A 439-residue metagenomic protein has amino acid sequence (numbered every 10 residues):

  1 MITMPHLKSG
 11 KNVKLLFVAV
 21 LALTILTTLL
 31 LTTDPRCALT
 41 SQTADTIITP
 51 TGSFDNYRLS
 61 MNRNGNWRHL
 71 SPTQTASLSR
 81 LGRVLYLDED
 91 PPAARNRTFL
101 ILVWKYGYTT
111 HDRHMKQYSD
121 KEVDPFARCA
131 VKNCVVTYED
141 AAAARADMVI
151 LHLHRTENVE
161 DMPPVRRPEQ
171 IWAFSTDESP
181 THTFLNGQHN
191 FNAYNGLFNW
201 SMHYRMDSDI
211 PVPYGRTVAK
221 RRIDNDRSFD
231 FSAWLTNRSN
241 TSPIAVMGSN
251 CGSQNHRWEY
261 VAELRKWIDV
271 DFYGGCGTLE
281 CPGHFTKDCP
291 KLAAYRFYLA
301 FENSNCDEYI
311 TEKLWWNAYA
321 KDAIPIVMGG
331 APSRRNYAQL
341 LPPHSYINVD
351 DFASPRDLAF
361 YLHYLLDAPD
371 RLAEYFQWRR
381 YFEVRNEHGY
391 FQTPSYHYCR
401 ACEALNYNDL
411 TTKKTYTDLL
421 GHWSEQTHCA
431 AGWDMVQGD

Functional and structural regions predicted by a protein language model:
P5-I150, R155-F174, L185, H189-W315 (+1 more regions): Pol beta-like nucleotidyltransferase catalytic core
E178-T181: Catalytic toxin/effector domains delivered as secreted proteins or via bacterial secretion systems
